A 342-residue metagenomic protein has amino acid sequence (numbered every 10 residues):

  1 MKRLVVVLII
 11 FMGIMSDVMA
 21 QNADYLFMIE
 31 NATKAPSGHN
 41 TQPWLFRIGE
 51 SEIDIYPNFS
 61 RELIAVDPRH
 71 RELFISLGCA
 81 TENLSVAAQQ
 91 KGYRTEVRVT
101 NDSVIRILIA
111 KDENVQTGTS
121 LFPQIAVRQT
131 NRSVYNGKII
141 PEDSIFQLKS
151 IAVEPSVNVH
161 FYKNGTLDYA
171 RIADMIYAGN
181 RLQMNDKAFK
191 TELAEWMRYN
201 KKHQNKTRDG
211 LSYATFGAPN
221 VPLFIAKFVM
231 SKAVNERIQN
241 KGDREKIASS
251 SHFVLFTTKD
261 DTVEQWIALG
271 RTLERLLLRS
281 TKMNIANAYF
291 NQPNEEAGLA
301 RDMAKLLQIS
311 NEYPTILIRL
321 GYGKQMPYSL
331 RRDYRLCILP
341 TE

Functional and structural regions predicted by a protein language model:
M1-L4, A20: Positively charged n-region of N-terminal signal peptides that target proteins for export
L4-I14: Sec-dependent N-terminal signal peptides
V18-E342: Acidic, surface-exposed loops and disordered segments
